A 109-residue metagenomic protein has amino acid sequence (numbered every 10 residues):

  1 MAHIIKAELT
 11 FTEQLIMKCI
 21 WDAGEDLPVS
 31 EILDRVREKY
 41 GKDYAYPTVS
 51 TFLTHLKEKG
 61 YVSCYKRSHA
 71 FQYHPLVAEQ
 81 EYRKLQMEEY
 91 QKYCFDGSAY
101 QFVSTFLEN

Functional and structural regions predicted by a protein language model:
M1-C19, A23: Short alpha-helical segments that sit at the start of domains
A7, W21-D26, K39-Y40, V77: Short helix-capping/hinge SLiMs at alpha-helix to coil transitions
D26-V36: Short acidic, hydrophobic short linear motifs in intrinsically disordered regions
D34-Y44: Short helix-coil junctions and helix-kink-helix linkers
S50-T54: Short, hydrophobic-biased segments on the C-terminal half of alpha helices that form "recognition helices"
K57-R67: A short, conserved structural fragment
R67-Q86: Short, cationic-aromatic polyanion-contact patches
L85-N109: Amphipathic alpha-helical dimerization/coiled-coil segments that flank or bridge DNA-binding/regulatory modules
